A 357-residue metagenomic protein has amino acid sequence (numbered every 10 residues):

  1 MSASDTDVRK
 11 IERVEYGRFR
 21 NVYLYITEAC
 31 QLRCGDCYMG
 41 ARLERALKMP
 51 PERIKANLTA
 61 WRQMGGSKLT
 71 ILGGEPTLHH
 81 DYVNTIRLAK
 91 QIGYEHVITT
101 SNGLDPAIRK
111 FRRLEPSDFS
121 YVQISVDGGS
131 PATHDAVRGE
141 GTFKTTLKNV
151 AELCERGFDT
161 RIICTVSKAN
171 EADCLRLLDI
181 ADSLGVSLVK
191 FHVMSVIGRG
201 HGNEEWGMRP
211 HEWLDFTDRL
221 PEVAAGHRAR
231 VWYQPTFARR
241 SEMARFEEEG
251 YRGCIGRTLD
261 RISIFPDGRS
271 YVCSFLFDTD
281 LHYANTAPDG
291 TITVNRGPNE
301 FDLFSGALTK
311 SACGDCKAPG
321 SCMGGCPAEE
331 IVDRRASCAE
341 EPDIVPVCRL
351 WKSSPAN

Functional and structural regions predicted by a protein language model:
M1-D118: Conserved alpha-helical substructure of the radical SAM core
M1-E12, R269, F275-N357: Flexible mid-to-C-terminal extensions adjoining Fe-S/redox cofactors in radical SAM and related proteins
Y23, T27, Q31, Y251 (+3 more regions): Residues immediately within or flanking Cys/His clusters that coordinate Zn2+ in small zinc-binding modules
A41, G73, S101, V126 (+3 more regions): Residues that line or immediately flank small-molecule/substrate-binding pockets and catalytic motifs
M49, P116-Y121, S125-D127, A132-Y271 (+1 more regions): Radical SAM enzyme [4Fe-4S]-AdoMet core and its adjacent flexible, acidic and glycine-rich loops/tails across
P51, K55, V83, P106-R109 (+5 more regions): Structural motif corresponding to alpha-helix initiation and N-cap regions
P76, P106, V166, M194 (+1 more regions): Hydrophobic pocket-lining residues within nucleotide cofactor-binding pockets
